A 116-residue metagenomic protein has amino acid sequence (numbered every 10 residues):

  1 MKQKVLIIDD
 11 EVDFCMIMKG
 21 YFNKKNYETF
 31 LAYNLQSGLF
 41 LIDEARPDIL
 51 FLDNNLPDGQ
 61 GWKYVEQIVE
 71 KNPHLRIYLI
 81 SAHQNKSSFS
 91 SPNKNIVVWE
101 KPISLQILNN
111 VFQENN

Functional and structural regions predicted by a protein language model:
V12-F30, I96: Two-component/phosphorelay signaling modules centered on CheY-like receiver
L31-I49: Acidic, metal-coordinating helix/loop segments flanking the phosphotransfer/catalytic sites of two-component signaling
N34, Q60-K63: Acidic catalytic/metal-coordinating carboxylates
D53: Active-site residues of response regulator receiver
P57: The feature encodes the CheY-like receiver
W62-N72: Short amphipathic alpha-helix used as the core "switch/output" element in two-component signaling
I103-N116: C-terminal output helix
